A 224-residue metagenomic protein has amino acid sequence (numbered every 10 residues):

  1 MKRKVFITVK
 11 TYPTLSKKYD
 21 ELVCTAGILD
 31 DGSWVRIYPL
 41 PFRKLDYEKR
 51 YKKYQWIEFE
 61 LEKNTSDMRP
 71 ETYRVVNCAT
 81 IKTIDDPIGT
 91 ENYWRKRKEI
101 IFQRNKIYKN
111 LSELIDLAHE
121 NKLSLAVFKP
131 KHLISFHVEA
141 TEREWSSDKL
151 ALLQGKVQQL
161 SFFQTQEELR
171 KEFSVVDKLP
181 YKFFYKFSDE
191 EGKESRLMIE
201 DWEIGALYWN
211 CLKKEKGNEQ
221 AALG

Functional and structural regions predicted by a protein language model:
M1-T65: N-terminal ordered "arm"
L40, K49-K53, T72-R74, I88 (+1 more regions): Surface-exposed beta-strand edges and their flanking turn/coil or helix-capping segments
E62-V76: OB-fold single-stranded nucleic acid-binding module
N77-T83: Short edge-strand/loop segments of extracellular domains
D85-G224: Nucleic-acid-binding small beta-barrel platforms of the OB/S1 family and closely associated recruitment extensions
